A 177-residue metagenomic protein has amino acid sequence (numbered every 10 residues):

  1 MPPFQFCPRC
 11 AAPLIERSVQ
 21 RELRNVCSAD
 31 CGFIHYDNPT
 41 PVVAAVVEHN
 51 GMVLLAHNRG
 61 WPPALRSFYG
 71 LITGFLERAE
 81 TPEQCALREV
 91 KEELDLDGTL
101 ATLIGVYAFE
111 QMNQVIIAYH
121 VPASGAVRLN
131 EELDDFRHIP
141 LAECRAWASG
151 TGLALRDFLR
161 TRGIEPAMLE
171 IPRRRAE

Functional and structural regions predicted by a protein language model:
P2-A44: Acidic, metal-coordinating catalytic segment for phosphate/diphosphate chemistry, firing primarily on the Nudix
F6, V46, L55, A118-H120 (+1 more regions): Conserved hydrophobic/aromatic beta-strand scaffold that supports enzyme active sites
R9, V26, L54, G70 (+2 more regions): Conserved beta-strand segments that form the floor/walls of ligand-binding pockets within enzyme and binding domains
R17-S18, D97-G105: A short coil-to-beta-strand element that immediately follows conserved catalytic motifs
E48-E92: Conserved Nudix-box catalytic region and its N-terminal flanking loop in Nudix hydrolases and closely related
H49-M52, R59, P122-A126, L141-E143: Short loop segments at secondary-structure junctions
G105-E132, R137, L141, F158: Active-site-adjacent beta-strand/loop module that shapes the phosphate/pyrophosphate-binding cleft
G125, H138-E177: Long C-terminal interaction/binding lobes of large macromolecular proteins
